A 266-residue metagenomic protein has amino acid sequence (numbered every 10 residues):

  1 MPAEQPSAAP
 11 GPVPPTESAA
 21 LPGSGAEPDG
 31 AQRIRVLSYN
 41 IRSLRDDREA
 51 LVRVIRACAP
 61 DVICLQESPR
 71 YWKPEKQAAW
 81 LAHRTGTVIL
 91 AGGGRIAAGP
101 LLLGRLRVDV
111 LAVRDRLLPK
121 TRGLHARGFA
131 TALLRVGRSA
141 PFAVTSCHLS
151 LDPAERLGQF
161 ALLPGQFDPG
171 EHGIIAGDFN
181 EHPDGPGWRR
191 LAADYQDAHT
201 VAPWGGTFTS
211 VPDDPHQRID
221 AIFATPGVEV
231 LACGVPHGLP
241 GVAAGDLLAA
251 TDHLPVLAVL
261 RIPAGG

Functional and structural regions predicted by a protein language model:
P2-P22, V62, E67-P141, A232-L239: Structured beta-strand-rich core segments of catalytic domains in phosphoester-bond hydrolases
A3-S24, Y71, V113-R114, T121 (+2 more regions): Metal-dependent phosphoester-hydrolase catalytic domains
G23, A31-D46: Boundary/entry segment of secreted carbohydrate-active catalytic domains
D29, L103-L106, T131-S139, T225-P226 (+2 more regions): Active-site beta-strand termini and strand-to-loop segments that position acidic
R35-I41, L51-P74, A132, A143-C147 (+4 more regions): Active-site beta-strand/loop signature of hydrolases that rely on acidic residues for catalysis
R45-E49, E75, A97, A126 (+4 more regions): Structural motif corresponding to alpha-helix initiation and N-cap regions
R116-K120, T145-P153: Surface-exposed cleft-lining segments at the edges of enzyme active sites
